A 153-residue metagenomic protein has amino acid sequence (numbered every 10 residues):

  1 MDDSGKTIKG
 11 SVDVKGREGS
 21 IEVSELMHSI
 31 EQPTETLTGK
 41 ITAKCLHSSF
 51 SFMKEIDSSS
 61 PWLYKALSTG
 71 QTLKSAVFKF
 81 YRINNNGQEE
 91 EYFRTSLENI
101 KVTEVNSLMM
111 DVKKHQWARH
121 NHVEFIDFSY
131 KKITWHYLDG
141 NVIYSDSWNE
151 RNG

Functional and structural regions predicted by a protein language model:
M1-G153: Glycine-rich, low-complexity intrinsically disordered segments
